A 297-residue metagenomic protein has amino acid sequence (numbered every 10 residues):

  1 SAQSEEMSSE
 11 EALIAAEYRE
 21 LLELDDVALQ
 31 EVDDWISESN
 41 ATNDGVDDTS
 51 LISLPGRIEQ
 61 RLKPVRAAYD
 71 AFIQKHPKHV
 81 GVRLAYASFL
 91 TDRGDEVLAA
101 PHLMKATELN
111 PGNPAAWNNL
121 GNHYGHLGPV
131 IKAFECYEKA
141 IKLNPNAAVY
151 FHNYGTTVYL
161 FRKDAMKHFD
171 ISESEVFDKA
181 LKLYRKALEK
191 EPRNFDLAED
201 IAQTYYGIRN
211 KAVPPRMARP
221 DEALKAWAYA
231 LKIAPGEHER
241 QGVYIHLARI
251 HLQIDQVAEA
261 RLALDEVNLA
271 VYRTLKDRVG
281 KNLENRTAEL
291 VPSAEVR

Functional and structural regions predicted by a protein language model:
S1-A67, K75, A288, E295: N-terminal leader/linker segments that initiate helical-solenoid repeat arrays
I14, V80-G81, P114-A115, A148-V149 (+2 more regions): Helix-start (N-cap) detector for alpha-helical repeat units in TPR-like alpha-solenoids, especially tetratricopeptide
A67, D178, D221, H238-R297: Terminal, low-structured helical/coil segments at or just beyond the last alpha-helical repeat
I73-Q74, M104-L109, E138-K142, K182-E189 (+3 more regions): Conserved structural position within tetratricopeptide repeats
P77, P111, P145, P192 (+2 more regions): Short coil turns that delineate tetratricopeptide repeat
S88, N122, T156, K163 (+3 more regions): Residue-level recognition of tetratricopeptide repeat
